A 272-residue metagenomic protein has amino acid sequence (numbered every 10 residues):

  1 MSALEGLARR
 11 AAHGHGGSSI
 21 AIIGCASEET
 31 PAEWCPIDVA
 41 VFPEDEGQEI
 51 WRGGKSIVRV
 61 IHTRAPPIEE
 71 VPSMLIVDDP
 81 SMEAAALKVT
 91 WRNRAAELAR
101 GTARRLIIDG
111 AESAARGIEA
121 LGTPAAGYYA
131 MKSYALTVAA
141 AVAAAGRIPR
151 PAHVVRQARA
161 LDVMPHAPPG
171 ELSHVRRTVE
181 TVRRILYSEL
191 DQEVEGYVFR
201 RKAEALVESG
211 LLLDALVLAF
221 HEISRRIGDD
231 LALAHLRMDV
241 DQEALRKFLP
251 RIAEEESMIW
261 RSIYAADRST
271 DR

Functional and structural regions predicted by a protein language model:
M1-M82: Metal-dependent nucleotidyltransferase catalytic core
A8-R9, A96, A265: Intrinsically disordered, low-complexity regulatory segments enriched in acidic/serine/proline/glutamine/glycine
D45-R94, A99-A120, P124-G127: Conserved catalytic core of two-metal-ion nucleotidyltransferases
A99-R272: Conserved nucleotidyltransferase catalytic core and NTase-mimicking acidic/glycine-rich helix/loop elements in nucleic
